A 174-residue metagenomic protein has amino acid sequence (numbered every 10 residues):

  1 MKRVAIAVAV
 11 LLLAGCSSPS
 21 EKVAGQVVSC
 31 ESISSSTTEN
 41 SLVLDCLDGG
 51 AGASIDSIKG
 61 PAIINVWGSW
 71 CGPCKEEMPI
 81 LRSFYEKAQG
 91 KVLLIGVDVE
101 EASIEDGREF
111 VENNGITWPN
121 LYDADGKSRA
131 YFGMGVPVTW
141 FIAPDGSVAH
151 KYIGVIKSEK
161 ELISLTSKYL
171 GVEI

Functional and structural regions predicted by a protein language model:
M1-D45, E161-S164, K168, V172-I174: N-terminal targeting signals for export/organelle localization
S41-A62: A short beta-strand-turn-helix
K59-P61, G90-L93, T117-W118: Loop/turn elements at helix/coil->beta-strand transitions in domains of secreted/extracellular proteins
G60-A62, W67-W70, G135: Short pre-active-site segment immediately N-terminal to redox-active cysteine/selenocysteine motifs in thiol-based
I63-I64, L94, T139: Hydrophobic beta-strand anchors of alpha/beta hydrolase catalytic cores
K75-N114, A124-A130: Structural microenvironment flanking redox-active thiols in thiol-disulfide oxidoreductases
E109-I116, Y122-I174: Thiol/disulfide oxidoreductase modules built on the thioredoxin-like
